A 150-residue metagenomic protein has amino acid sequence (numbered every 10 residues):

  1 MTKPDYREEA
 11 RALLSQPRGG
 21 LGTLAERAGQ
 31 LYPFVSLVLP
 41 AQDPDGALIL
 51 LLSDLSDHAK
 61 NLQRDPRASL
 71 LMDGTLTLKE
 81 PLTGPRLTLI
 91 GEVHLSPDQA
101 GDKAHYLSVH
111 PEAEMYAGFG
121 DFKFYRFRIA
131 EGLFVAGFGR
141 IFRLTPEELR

Functional and structural regions predicted by a protein language model:
M1-Q63, L71: An N-terminal domain-cap segment
K3-Y6, M115-R150: C-terminal edge-of-domain segments
R18-G20, V35-L39, T88-I90, F124-R126 (+1 more regions): Conserved hydrophobic/aromatic beta-strand scaffold that supports enzyme active sites
E26, L55, T75, G132 (+1 more regions): Residue-level signature for short turns and capping positions that connect secondary-structure elements
G29, Q99, L133-V135: Residue-level signal for secondary-structure boundary sites
V35-S36, I49-L55, Q63-P66, T83-P85 (+3 more regions): Surface-exposed beta-strand edges and their flanking turn/coil or helix-capping segments
D57-M115, F119-F122, R128-E131: Short, structured beta-strand-loop surface elements
